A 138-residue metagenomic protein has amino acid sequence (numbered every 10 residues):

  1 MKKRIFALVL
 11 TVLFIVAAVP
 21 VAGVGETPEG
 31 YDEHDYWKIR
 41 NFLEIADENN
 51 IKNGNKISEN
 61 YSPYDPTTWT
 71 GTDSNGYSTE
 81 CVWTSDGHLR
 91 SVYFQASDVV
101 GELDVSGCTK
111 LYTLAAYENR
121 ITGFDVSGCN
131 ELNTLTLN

Functional and structural regions predicted by a protein language model:
K2-L8, V19-T113, N130: N-terminal capping/linker segments that flank leucine-rich repeat
T11-L13: Repetitive helical segments and hydrophobic/amphipathic motifs
V100-L103, F124-V126, L135: Canonical leucine-rich repeat
Y112-A115, N133-N138: Consensus positions within tandem repeat domains that build extended binding/scaffold surfaces
